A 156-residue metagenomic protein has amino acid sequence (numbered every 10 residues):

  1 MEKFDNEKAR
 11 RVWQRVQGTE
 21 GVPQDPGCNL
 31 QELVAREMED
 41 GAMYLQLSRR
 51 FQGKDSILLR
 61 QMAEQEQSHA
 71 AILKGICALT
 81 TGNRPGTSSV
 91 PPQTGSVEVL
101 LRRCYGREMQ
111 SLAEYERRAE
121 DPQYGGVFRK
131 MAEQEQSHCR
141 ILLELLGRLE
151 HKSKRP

Functional and structural regions predicted by a protein language model:
M1-P156: Non-heme di-metal
